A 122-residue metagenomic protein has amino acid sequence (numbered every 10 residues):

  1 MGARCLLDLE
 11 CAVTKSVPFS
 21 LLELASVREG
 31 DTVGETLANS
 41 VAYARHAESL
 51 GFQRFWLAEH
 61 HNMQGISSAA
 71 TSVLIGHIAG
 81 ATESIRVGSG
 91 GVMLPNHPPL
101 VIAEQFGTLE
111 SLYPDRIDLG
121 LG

Functional and structural regions predicted by a protein language model:
R4-V87: N-terminal beta1-alpha1-beta2 module of alpha/beta enzyme domains
P18-E35, N96-G122: Flexible, glycine-rich active-site loops centered on histidine and acidic residues that chelate a metal or position
A58, G90, G120-G122: Structural motif
S67-T71, P95, I102: Generic structural signal for well-ordered secondary structure
A81, G90, T108: Glycine-rich, flexible loop/turn motifs
S89-H97: Active-site nucleophile and cofactor-binding loops and adjacent substrate-binding regions of central metabolic enzymes
